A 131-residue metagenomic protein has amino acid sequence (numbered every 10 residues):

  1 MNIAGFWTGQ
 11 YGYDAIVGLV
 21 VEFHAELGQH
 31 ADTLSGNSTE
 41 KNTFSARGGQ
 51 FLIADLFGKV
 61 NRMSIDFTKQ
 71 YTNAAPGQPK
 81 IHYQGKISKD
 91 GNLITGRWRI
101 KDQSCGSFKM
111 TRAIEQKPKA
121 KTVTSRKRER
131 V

Functional and structural regions predicted by a protein language model:
M1-R130: Central antiparallel beta-sheet cores of small beta-barrel/beta-sandwich binding domains
